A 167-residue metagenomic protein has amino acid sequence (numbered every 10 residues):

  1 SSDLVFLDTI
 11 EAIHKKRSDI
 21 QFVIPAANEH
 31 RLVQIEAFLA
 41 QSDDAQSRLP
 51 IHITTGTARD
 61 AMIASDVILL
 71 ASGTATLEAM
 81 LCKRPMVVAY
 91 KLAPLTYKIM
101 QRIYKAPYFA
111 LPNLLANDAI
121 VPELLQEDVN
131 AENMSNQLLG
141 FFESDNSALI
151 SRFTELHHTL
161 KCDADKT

Functional and structural regions predicted by a protein language model:
S2-T167: Nucleotide-activated sugar donor-binding and catalytic core shared by glycosyltransferases and related lipid-linked
